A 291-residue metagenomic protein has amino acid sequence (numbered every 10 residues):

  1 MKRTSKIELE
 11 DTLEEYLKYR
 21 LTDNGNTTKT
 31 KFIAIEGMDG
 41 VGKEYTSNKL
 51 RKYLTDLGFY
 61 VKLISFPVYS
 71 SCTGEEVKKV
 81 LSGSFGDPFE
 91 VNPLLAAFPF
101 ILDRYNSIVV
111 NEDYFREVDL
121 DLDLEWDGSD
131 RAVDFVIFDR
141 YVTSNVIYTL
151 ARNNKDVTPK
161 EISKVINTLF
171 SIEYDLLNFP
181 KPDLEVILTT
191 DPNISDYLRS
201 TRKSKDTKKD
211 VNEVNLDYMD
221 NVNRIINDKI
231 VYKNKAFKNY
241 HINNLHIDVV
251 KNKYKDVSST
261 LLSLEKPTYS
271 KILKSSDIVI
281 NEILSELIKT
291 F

Functional and structural regions predicted by a protein language model:
K2-T27, K49-R51, N193-F291: NTP-dependent small-molecule kinase module
F32: Walker A (P-loop) ATP-phosphate-binding motif of ABC ATPase nucleotide-binding domains
I35: Hydrophobic anchor at the beta1->P-loop junction of P-loop NTPases
G40-V41: ATP-binding Walker
E44: Walker A/P-loop
K52-K62: Post-Walker A helix-loop "phosphate-sensing" segment adjacent to the P-loop in P-loop NTPases
K62-S171, L176: ATP-dependent small-molecule kinase phosphotransfer cores that center on conserved nucleotide phosphate-binding segments
N145-I225: A glycine- and Lys/Arg-enriched "phosphate-lid" helix/loop adjacent to the NTP-binding pocket of small-molecule kinases
